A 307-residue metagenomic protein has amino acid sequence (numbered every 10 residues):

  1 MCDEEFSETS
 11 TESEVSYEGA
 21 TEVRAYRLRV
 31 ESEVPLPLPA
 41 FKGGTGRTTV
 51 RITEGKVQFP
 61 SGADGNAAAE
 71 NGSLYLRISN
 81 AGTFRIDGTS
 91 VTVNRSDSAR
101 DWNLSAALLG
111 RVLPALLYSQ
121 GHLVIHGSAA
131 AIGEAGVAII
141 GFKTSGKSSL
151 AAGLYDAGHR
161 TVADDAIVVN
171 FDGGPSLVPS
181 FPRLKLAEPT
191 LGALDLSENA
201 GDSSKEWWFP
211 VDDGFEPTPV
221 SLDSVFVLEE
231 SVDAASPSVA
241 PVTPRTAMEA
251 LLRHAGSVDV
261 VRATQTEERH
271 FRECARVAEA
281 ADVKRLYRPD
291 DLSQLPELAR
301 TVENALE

Functional and structural regions predicted by a protein language model:
M1-R100, R300-E307: Long, basic/Gly/Ser/Thr-rich N-terminal segments that mediate initial subcellular attachment or targeting
C2-E33, P39, S128, I132-F142 (+1 more regions): Glycine-rich, often acidic-flanked micro-motifs that create phosphate/phosphodiester-binding or positioning elements
S7, S61-A63, A68-E70, T89 (+7 more regions): Residue-level signal for well-ordered alpha-helical segments
R77-A135: Extreme N-terminal, non-catalytic leader segments that precede Walker-type/kinase nucleotide-binding cores
G146-K147: Conserved glycine(s) of the Walker
L150-A151: Post-Walker A alpha-helix
L154: Aromatic pocket-lining residues of Rossmann-like dinucleotide-binding sites
